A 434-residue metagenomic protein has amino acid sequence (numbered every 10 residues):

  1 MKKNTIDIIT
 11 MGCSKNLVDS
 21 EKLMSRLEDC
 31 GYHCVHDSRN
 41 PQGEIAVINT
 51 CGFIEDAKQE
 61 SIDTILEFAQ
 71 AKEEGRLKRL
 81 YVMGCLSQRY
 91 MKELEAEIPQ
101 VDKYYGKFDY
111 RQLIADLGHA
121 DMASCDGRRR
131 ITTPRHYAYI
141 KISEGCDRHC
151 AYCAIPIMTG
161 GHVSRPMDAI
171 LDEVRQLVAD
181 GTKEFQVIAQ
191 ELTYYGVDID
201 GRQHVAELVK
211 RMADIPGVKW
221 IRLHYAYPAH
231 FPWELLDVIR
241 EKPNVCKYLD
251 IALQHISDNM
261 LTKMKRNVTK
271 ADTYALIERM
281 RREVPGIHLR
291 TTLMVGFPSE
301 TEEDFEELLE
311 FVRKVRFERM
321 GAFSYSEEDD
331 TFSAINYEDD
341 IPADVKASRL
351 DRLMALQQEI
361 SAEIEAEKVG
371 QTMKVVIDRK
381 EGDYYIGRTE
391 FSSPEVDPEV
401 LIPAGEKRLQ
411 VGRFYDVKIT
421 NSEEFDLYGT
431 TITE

Functional and structural regions predicted by a protein language model:
M1-Y195, E234, L249, A271-E278 (+6 more regions): Proteins enriched for Cys/Gly/acidic motifs involved in redox and nucleic-acid/cofactor modification
R79-G84, R89, L94, A179-E303 (+1 more regions): Conserved SAM/AdoMet-binding glycine-rich loop
R111, R148, T193, D258-N259 (+2 more regions): Glycine-centered loop/turn positions within well-structured domains that cap or flank conserved ligand/cofactor-binding
I131, D237-E241, L253, E365-E367 (+1 more regions): Replace "in large, NTP-powered and nucleic-acid-processing enzymes" with "in large, NTP-powered factors and other
I170, V187, L223, I251 (+6 more regions): Conserved, mostly hydrophobic/aromatic
A189, Y225, L253-H255, T291-V295 (+6 more regions): Active-site proximal loops enriched in glycine and acidic residues that flank catalytic Cys/His/Asp and coordinate
N336-E434: Terminal RNA-binding accessory module
